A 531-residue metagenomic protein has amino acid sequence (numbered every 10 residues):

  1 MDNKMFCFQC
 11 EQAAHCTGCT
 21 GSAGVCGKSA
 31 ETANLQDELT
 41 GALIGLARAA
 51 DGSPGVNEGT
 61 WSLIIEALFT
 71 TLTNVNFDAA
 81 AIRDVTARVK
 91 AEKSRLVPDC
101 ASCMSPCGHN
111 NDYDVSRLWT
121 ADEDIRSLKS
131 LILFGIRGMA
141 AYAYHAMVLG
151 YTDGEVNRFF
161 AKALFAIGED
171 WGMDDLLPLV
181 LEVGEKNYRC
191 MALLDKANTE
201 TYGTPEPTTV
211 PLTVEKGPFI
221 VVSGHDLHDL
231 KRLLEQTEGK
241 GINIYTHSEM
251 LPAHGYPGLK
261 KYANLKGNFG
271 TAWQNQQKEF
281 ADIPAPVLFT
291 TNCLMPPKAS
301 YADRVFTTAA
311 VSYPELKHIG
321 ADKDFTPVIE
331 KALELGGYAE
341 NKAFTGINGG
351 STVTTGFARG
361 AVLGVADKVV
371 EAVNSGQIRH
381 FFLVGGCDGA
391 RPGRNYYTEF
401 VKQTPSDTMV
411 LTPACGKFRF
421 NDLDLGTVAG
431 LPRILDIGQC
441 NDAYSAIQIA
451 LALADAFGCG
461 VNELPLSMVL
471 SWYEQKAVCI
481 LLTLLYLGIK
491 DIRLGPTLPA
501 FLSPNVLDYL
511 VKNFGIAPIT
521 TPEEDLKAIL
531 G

Functional and structural regions predicted by a protein language model:
D2-T32, Q36, G41-I44, P178 (+1 more regions): Anaerobic metallocofactor- and corrinoid-dependent redox/one-carbon enzyme cores, especially those from methanogenesis
L43-T201: Electropositive, gly/pro-rich neighborhoods at or near active sites that engage anionic ligands
